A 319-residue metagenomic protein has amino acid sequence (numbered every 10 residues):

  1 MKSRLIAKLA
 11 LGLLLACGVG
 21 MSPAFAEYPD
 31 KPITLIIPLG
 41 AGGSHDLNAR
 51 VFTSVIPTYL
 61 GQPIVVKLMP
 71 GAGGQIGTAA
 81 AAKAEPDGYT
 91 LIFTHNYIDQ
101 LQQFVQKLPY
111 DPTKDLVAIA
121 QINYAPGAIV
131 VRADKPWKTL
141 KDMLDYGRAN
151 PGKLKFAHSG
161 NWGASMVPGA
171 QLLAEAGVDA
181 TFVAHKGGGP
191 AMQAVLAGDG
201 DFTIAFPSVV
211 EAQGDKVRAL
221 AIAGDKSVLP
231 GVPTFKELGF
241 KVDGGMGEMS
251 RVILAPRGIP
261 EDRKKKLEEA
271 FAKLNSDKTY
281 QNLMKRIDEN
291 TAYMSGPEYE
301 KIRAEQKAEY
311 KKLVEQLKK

Functional and structural regions predicted by a protein language model:
M1-L5: N-terminal secretory signal peptides that target proteins for export/translocation
K8-G20: Bacterial N-terminal signal peptides
F25-K114, K153, N161, S165 (+4 more regions): N-terminal (or domain-start) structured segment
D30-P32, A174-A180, E261-K319: An extracytoplasmic/periplasmic, membrane-proximal ligand-sensing/linker region
G40-G42, N96-Y97, R132-W137, S159-G163 (+4 more regions): Short coil/turn segments
I56, A80-Y89, Q103-P190, F235 (+1 more regions): Hinge/capping helix and adjacent helix->loop/strand transition within the periplasmic-binding protein
L68, F93, A118-Q121, H158 (+4 more regions): Structural signal for conserved beta-strand scaffold positions within catalytic alpha/beta enzyme cores
Y124, S208-S276, E305-A308: C-terminal lobe and pocket-closing loops of periplasmic/extracytoplasmic Venus-flytrap solute-binding proteins
